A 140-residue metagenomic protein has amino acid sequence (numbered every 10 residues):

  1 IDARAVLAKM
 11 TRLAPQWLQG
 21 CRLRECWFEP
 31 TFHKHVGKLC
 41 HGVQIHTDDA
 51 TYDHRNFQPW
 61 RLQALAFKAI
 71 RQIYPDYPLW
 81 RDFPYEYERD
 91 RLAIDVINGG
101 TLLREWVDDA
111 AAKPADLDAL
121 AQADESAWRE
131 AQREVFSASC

Functional and structural regions predicted by a protein language model:
D2-D118: Conserved functional hotspot residues or short segments at active or partner-binding sites across diverse domains
L102-C140: C-terminal regions of mature proteins
